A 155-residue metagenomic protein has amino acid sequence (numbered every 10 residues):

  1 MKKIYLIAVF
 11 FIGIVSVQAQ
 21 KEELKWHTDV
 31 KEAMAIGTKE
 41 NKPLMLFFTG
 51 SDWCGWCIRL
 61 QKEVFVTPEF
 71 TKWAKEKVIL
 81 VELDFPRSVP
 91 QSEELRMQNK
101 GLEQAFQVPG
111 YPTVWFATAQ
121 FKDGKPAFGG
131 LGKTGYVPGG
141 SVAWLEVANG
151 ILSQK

Functional and structural regions predicted by a protein language model:
M1-K21: Bacterial Sec-dependent N-terminal signal peptides
L24-H27, F70-M97: Thiol-based oxidoreductase modules, predominantly thioredoxin-like and allied folds used for disulfide exchange
W26-L44, A74: A short beta-strand-turn-helix
E40-C54: Short active-site neighborhood of thiol/selenol oxidoreductases, capturing the structured segment around
M45-L46, L80, V114: Hydrophobic beta-strand anchors of alpha/beta hydrolase catalytic cores
S51-C54, V64, F85-P90, P109 (+1 more regions): Solvent-exposed loop/turn segments at secondary-structure junctions within structured extracellular/periplasmic domains
C57-K75: Typically the conserved alpha-helix immediately C-terminal to a functionally engaged Cys/Sec in thioredoxin-like
E63-F65, G101-K155: Non-catalytic, surface beta->alpha helical segment in thiol-disulfide oxidoreductase systems
